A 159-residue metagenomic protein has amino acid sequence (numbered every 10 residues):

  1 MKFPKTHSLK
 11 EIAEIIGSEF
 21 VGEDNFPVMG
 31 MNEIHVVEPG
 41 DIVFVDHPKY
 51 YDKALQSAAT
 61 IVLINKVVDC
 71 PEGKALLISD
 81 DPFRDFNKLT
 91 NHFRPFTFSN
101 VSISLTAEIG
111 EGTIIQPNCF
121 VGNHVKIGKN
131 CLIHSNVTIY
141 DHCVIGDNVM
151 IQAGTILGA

Functional and structural regions predicted by a protein language model:
M1-V101, T106, N148, G154-T155 (+1 more regions): Terminal amphipathic alpha-helical/low-complexity segments used for targeting or macromolecular assembly
F44, V101-A159: Structural signal for interior beta-strand "rungs" in well-ordered beta-sheet cores of soluble enzyme domains
